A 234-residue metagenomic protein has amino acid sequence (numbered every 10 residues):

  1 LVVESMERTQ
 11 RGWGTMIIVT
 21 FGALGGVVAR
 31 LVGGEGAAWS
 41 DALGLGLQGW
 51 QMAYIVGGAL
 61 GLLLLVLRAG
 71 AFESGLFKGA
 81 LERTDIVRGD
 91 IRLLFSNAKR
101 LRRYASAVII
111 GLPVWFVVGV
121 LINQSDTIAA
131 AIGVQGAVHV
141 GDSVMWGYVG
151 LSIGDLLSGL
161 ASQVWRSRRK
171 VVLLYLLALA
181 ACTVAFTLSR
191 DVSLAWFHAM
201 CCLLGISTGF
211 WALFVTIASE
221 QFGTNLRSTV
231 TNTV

Functional and structural regions predicted by a protein language model:
L1, A195-G209: Hydrophobic core of transmembrane alpha-helices in multi-pass small-molecule transporters, especially MFS/SLC-type
Q10-A37, L60, N232-V234: Glycine-rich segments within core transmembrane alpha-helices of 12-TM secondary carriers
A29, R100-L156: Extracytoplasmic gate region of multi-pass secondary transporters
Q48-R68: Symmetry-related core transmembrane helices of the 12-TM Major Facilitator Superfamily/SLC fold
A69-R92: Flexible cytoplasmic inter-helical loops of multi-pass small-molecule transporters
G154-S167: Helix-to-loop junctions at the C-terminal end of transmembrane segments in multipass secondary transporters
L177-D191: C-terminal ends and interior cores of transmembrane alpha-helices in multi-pass membrane transporters/permeases
S219-V234: A late C-terminal transmembrane helix in Major Facilitator Superfamily
